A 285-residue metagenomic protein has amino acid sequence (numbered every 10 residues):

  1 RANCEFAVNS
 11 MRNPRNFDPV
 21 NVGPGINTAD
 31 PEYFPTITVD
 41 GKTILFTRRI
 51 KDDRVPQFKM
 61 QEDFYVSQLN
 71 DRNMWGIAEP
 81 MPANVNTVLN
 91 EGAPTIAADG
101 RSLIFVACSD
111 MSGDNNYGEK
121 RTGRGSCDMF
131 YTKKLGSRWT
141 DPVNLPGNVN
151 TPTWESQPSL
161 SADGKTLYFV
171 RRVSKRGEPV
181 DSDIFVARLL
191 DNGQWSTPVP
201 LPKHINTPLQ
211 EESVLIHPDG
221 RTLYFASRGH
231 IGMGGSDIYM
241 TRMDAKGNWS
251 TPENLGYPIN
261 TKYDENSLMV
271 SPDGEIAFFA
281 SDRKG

Functional and structural regions predicted by a protein language model:
R1-G285: Short, conserved micro-motifs composed of acidic
